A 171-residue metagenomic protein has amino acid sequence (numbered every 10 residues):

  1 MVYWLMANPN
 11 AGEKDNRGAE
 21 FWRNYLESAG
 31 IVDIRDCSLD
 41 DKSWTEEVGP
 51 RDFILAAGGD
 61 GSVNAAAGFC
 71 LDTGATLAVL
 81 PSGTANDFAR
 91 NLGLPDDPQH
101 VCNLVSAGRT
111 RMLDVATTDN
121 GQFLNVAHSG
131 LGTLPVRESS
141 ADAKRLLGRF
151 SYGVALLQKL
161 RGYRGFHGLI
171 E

Functional and structural regions predicted by a protein language model:
Y3-L5, I54: Conserved hydrophobic helix-helix packing surfaces used for dimerization/oligomerization
L5-N10, E20, Y25, A29 (+3 more regions): Catalytic core of DAGKc-family lipid kinases
E13, G61, G130: Short alpha-helical
E13-R17, K42-W44: Short, charged/polar "capping" segments at the starts of alpha-helices and the immediately preceding loops
D15, G59, A78: Charged, low-complexity surface patches
D15-N16, A65-G68, F88-R90: Short glycine-/acidic-enriched loop or helix-start segments at secondary-structure transitions that form or flank
V32-T73: N-terminal small/polar loop signature for handling phosphorylated ligands or for N-terminal nucleophile
D52, A56, A78, N91: Short gly/ser-rich anion-binding loops that grip negatively charged ligand groups
